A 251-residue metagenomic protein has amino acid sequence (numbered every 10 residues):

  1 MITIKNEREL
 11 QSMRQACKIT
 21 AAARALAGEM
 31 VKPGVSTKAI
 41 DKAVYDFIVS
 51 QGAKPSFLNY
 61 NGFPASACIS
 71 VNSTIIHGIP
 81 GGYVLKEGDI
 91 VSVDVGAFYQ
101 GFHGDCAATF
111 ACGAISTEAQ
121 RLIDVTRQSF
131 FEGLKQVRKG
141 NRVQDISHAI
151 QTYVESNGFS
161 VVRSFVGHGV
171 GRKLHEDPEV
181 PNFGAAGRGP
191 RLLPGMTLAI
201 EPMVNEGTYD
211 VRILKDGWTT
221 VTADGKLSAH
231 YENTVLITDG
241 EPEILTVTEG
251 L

Functional and structural regions predicted by a protein language model:
M1-L251: Active-site neighborhoods and metal-handling regions in enzymes and metal-associated proteins
